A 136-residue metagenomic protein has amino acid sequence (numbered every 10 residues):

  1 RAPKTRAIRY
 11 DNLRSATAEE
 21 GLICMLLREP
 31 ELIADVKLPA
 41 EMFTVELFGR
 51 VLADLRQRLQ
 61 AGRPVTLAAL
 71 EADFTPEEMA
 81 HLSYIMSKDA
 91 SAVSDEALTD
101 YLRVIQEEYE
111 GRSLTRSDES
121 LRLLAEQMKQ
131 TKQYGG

Functional and structural regions predicted by a protein language model:
R1-A61, R103, D118, Q127: Non-catalytic protein-protein interaction segments used by genome-maintenance enzymes to assemble and couple activities
R56-G136: Bacterial replisome coupling helices
